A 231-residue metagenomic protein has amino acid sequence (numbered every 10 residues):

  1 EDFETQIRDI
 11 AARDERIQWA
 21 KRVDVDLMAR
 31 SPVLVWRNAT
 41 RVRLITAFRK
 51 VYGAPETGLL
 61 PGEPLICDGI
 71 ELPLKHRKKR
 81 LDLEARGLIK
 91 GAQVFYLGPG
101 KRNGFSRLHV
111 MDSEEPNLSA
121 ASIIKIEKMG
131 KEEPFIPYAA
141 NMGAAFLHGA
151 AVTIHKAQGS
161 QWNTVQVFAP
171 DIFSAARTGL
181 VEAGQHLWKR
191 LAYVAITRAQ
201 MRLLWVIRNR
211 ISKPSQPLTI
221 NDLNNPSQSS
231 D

Functional and structural regions predicted by a protein language model:
E1-A120, I124-K128: Conserved helicase motor core of P-loop NTPases
S106-D231: C-terminal accessory regions
